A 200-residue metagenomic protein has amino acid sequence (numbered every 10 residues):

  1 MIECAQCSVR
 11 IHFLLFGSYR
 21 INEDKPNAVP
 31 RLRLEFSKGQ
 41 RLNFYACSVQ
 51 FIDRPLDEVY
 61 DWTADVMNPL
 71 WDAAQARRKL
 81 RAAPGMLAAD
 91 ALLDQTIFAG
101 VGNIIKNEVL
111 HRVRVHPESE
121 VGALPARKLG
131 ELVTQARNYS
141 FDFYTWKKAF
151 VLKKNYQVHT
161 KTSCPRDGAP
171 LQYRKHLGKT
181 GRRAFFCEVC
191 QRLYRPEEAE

Functional and structural regions predicted by a protein language model:
M1-E200: Structured catalytic/nucleic-acid-binding cores of DNA maintenance enzymes
